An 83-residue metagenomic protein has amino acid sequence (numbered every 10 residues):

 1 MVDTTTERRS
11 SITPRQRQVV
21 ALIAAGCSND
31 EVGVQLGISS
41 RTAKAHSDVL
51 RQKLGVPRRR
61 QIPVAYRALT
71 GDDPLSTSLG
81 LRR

Functional and structural regions predicted by a protein language model:
V2-R9, Q52-R83: Basic, Lys/Arg-enriched C-terminal extension of HTH/homeodomain DNA-binding domains
S10-S11, T42: Residue-level "hotspot" positions that anchor or transmit function at local structural transition points
T13-R15, A25: ABC ATPase nucleotide-binding domain "signature motif"
R15-Q16, K44: The N-cap/first-turn positions of alpha helices within or immediately adjacent to helix-turn-helix DNA-binding domains
R17-Q18, Q61: Pre-recognition alpha-helix immediately N-terminal to the DNA-recognition helix within helix-turn-helix or winged-helix
A21, V34, V64: A cross-family signal for key residues in well-ordered alpha-helices that form functional helical elements
I23-C27, Y66: Short helix-to-turn junction characteristic of helix-turn-helix DNA-binding domains, especially the helix
S28-Q61: Recognition helix of helix-turn-helix DNA-binding domains
